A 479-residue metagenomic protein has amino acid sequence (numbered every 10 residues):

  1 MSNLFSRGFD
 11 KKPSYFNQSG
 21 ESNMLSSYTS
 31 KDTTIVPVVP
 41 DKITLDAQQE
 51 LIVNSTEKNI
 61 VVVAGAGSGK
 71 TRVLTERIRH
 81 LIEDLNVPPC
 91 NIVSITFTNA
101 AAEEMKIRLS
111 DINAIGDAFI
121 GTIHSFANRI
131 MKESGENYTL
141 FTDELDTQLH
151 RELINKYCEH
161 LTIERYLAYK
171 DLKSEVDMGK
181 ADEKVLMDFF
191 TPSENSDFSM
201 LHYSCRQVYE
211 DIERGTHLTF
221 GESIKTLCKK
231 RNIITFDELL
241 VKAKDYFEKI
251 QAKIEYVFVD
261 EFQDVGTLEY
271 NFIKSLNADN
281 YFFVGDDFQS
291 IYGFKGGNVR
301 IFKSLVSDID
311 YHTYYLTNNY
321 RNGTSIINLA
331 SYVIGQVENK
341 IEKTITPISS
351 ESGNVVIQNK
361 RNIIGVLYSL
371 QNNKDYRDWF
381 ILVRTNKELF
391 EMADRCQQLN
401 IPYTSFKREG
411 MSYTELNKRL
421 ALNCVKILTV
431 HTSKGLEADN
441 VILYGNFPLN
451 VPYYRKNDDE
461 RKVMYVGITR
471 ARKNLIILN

Functional and structural regions predicted by a protein language model:
P37-N54, K58-V62, F119, D211-R300 (+2 more regions): Conserved helicase NTPase motor core
V38-D46, E50-A66, T139-F141, Y311-N318 (+2 more regions): Inter-lobe coupling/hinge region of RecA-like P-loop helicase motors
R72-V87: Walker A/P-loop NTP-binding motif
V87-A102, A118, V284, Y315-N318 (+3 more regions): Conserved RecA-like ASCE P-loop NTPase motor core of nucleic-acid helicases/translocases
N91-S174, T429, L443: Conserved P-loop NTPase-based nucleic-acid remodeling module centered on helicase motor cores
N99, N372-I476: Core RecA-like ATPase module of SF1/SF2 helicases and allied nucleic-acid translocases
E136-L218: ATP-hydrolysis module of ASCE/P-loop NTPase motor domains, specifically the Walker B Asp-Glu catalytic pair
E269-G353, I357-N359, I468-T469: Conserved RecA-like helicase ATPase core segment that couples NTP binding/hydrolysis to strand translocation
